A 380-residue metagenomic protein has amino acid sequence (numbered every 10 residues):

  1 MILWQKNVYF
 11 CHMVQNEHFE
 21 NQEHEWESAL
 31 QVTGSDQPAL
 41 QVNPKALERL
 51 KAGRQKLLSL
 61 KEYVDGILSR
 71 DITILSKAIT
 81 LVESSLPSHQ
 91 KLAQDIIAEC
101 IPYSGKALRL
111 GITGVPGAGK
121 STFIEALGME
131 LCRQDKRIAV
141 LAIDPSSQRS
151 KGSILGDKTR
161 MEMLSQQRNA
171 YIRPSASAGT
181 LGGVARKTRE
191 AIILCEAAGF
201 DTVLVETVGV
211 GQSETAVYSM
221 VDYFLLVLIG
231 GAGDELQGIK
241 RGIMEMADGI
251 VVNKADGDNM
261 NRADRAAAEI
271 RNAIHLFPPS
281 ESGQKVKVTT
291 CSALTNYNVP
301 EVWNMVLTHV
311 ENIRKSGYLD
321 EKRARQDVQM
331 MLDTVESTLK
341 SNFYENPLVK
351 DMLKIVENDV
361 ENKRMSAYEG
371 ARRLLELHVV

Functional and structural regions predicted by a protein language model:
W4-P102, K350, K354, A371-V380: Non-catalytic terminal/linker segments enriched in charged/polar, low-complexity residues
S59-R70, L75-T113, A118, T122-S213 (+2 more regions): Nucleotide-state-sensitive switch-loop elements of NTP-binding domains
L75-K77, T290, E301-V379: Long, well-ordered amphipathic alpha-helical subdomains in the mid-to-C-terminal portions of large enzyme subunits
I154, A191, A216, M220 (+5 more regions): Alpha-helical scaffold elements adjacent to nucleotide-binding pockets in ATP/GTP-utilizing enzyme cores
T202, Y223, D248-G249, N272 (+1 more regions): Well-ordered beta-strand positions
A232-N261: Flexible active-site lid/hinge loop adjacent to a nucleotide/diphosphate and Mg2+-phosphate binding pocket
A255-N312: Canonical P-loop GTPase G-domain recognition
